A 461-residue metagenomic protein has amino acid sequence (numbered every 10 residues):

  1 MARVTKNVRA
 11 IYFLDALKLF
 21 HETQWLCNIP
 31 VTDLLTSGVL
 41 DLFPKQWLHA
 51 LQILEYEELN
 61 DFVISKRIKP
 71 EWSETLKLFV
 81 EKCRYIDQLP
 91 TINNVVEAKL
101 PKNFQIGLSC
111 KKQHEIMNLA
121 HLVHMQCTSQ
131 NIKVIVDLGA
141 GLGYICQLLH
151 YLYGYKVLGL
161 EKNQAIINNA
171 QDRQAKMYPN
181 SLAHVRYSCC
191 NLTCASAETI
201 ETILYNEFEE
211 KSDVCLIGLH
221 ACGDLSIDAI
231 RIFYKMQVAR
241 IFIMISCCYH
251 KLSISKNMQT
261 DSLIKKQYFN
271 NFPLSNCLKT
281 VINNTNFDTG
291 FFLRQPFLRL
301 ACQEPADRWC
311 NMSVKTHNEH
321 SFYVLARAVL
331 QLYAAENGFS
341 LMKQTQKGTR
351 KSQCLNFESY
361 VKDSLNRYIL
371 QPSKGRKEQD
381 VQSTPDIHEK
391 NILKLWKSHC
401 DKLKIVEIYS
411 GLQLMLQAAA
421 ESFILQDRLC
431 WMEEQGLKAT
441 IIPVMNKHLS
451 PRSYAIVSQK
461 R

Functional and structural regions predicted by a protein language model:
M1-E57, D61, P70, E74 (+3 more regions): Class I S-adenosyl-L-methionine
P101-I116: Class I SAM-dependent methyltransferase Rossmann-like catalytic core, especially the SAM/SAH-binding loop
Q113-N131: Conserved alpha-helix/loop element of class I SAM-dependent methyltransferases that forms part of the SAM/SAH-binding
V136-Y144: Class I SAM-dependent methyltransferase "Motif I" SAM/SAH-binding loop
G143-G154: Conserved SAM-binding loop of SAM-dependent methyltransferases across substrates and taxa, primarily the Class I
K156-E161: Conserved SAM-binding motif I beta-strand of class I
Q164-I167: Helix N-cap at the beta1-alpha1 junction of Rossmann-like dinucleotide-binding domains, i.e., the first residues
A170-Q171: Conserved SAM-binding loop
